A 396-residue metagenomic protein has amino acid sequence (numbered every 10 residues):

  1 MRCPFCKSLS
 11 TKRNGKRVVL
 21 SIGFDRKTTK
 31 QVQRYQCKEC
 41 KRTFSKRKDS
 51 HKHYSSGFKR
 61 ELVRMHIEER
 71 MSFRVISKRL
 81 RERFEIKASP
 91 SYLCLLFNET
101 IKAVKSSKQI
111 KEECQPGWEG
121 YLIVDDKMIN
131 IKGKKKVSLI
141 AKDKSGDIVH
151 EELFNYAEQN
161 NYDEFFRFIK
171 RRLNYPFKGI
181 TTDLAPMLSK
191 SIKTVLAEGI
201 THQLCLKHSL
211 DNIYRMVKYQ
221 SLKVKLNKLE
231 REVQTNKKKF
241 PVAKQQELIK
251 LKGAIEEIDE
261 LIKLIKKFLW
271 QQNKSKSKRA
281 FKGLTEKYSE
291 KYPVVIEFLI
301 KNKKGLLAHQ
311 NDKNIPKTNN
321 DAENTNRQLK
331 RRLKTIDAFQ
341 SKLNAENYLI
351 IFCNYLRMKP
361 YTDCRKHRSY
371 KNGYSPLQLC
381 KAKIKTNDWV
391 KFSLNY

Functional and structural regions predicted by a protein language model:
F5-S8, E39: Short, cysteine/histidine-rich loop/knuckle motifs that typically chelate Zn2+
L9-S10, T43, R79: Cys/His-rich metal-chelating microdomains
N14-I67: Basic, short loop/linker segments at the boundary and entry of helix-turn-helix/winged-helix-like folds
C37, I76, L122-M128, G146 (+4 more regions): Short, conserved catalytic/metal-binding motifs centered on acidic residues
R74-E85: DNA-recognition alpha helix
I86-T181, P186, K190-E198: RNase H-like nuclease fold core
T182-A185, S189, E232-Y396: Acidic/histidine-rich catalytic cores and adjacent linkers of DNA breakage/strand-transfer/modification proteins
T182-M187, S191-E230: Conserved beta-strand -> loop -> alpha-helix junction used to position metal-binding or nucleic-acid-contacting
